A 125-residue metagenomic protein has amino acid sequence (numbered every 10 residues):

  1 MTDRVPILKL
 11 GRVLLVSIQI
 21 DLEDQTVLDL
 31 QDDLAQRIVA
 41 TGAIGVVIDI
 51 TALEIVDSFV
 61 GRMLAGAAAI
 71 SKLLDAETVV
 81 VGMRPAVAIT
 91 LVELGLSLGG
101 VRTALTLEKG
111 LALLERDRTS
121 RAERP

Functional and structural regions predicted by a protein language model:
M1, R116-P125: Intrinsically disordered or compositionally simple regulatory linkers and C-terminal tails in signal-transduction
D3-Q31: STAS-typified acidic loop motif
P6, E77-V79, R102: Proline-centered loop/turn at the N-terminus of a beta-strand
E23-T26, L30, V60-M63, V87 (+1 more regions): Helical mechanochemical/support elements of P-loop NTPase systems and associated helical scaffolds
V27-Q36, D75: Expand to "…catalyze enediolate/carbanion chemistry for C-C bond making/breaking, isomerization, decarboxylation
T41-I44, I48-S97: Amphipathic alpha-helical interaction surfaces in cytosolic regulatory modules
G100-G110: Short acidic-hydrophobic, aromatic-tinged amphipathic segments that line or gate anion-handling sites
L111-E115: Short, charged, surface-exposed secondary-structure boundary motifs
